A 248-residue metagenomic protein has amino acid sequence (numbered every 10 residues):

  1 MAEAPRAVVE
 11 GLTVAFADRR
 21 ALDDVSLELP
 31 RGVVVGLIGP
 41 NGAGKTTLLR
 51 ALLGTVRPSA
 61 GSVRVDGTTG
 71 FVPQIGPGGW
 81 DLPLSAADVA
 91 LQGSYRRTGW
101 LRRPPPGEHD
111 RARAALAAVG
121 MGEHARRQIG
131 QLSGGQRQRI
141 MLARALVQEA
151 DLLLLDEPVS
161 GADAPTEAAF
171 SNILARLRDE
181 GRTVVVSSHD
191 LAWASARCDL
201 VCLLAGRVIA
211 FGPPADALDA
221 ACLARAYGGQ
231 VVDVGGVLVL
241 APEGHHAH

Functional and structural regions predicted by a protein language model:
L53: Helix-to-loop junction immediately C-terminal to a conserved catalytic motif
P106-H124: Conserved ABC ATPase "signature" region
Q128-L132: Conserved ABC ATPase signature
L153-E157: Catalytic Walker B motif of ABC-type/P-loop ATPase nucleotide-binding domains
S188-H189: H-loop/switch region of ABC-family ATPase nucleotide-binding domains
G206-D216: Conserved switch/coupling elements of ABC/ABC-like ATPase nucleotide-binding domains
D219-H248: ABC ATPase nucleotide-binding domains
